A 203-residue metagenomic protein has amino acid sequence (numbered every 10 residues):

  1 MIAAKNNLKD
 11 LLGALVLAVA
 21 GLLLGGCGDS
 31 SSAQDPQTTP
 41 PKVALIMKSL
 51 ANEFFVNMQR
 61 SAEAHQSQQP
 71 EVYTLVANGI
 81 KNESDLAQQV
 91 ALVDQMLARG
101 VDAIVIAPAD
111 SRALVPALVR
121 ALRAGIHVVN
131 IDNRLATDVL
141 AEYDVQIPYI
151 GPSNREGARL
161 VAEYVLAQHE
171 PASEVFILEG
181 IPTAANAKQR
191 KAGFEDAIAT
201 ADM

Functional and structural regions predicted by a protein language model:
I2-L15: Bacterial N-terminal signal peptides that target proteins for export
A3, L17-A18, F55, E195: Compositionally biased, low-structure terminal segments
N6, A20-L23, D202: N-terminal regions of proteins, emphasizing targeting and processing segments when present
G13-G25: Bacterial N-terminal signal peptides
C27-M203: A residue-level marker of the well-folded mature domains of exported/periplasmic proteins
